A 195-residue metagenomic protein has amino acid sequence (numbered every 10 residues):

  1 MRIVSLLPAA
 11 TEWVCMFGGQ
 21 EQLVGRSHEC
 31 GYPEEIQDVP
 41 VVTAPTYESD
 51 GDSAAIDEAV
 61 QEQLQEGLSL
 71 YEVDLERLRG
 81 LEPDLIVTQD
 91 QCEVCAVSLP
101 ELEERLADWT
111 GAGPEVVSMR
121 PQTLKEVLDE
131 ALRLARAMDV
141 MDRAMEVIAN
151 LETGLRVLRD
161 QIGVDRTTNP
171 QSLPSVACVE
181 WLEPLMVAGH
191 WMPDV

Functional and structural regions predicted by a protein language model:
M1-V195: N-terminal ligand-binding lobe of clamshell/alpha-beta domains
